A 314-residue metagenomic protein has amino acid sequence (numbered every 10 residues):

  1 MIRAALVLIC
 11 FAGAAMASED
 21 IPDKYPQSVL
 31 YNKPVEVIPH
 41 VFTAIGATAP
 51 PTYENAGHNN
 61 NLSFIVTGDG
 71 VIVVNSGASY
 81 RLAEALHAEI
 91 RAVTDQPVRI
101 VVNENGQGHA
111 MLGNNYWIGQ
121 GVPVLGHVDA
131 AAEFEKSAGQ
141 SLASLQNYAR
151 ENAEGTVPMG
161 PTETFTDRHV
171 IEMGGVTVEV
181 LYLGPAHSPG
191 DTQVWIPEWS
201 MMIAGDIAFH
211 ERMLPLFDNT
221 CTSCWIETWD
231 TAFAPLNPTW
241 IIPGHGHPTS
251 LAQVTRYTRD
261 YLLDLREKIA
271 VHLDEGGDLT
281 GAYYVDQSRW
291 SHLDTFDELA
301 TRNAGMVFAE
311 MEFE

Functional and structural regions predicted by a protein language model:
M1-L8: Sec-dependent signal peptide recognition, specifically the positively charged N-region followed immediately by
A12-A14: N-terminal signal peptide c-region/cleavage motif recognized by signal peptidases
S28, D274-E314: C-terminal regulatory/interaction regions
I38-E89, V194-I196, S200-G205: Conserved beta-strand hairpin/beta-sheet module of binuclear metal-dependent hydrolase folds, prominently
V74-S76, R99-G106, L125-V128, L183 (+3 more regions): Active-site neighborhood of phospho(di)ester-bond hydrolases with catalytic His/Asp-centered motifs
A88-E163, D167-V170, P189: Active-site HxH/HxHxD metal-binding segment of metal-dependent hydrolases
T164-P197: Core dinuclear metal-dependent hydrolase active-site scaffold
W195, S223-G281: Divalent-metal (often Zn2+) His-rich catalytic cores of metallo-beta-lactamase-fold enzymes
